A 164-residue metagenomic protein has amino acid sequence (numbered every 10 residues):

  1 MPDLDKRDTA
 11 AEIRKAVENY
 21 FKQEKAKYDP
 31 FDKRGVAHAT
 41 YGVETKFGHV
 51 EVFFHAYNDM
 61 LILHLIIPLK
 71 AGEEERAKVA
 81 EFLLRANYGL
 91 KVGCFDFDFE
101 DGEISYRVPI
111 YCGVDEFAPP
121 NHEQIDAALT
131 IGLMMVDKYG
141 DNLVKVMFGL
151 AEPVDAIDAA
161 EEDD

Functional and structural regions predicted by a protein language model:
M1-Y20: Terminal, regulation- and interaction-focused segments at domain boundaries
N19, Q23-G48, F54-L63, P68: Ser/Thr-rich, low-complexity intrinsically disordered terminal regions
I66-S105: Short, internal acidic amphipathic alpha-helical interface segments that mediate docking to partner proteins
E103-Y111, D126: Amphipathic protein-protein interaction modules
V114-A128: A short acidic/glycine-rich loop-to-helix N-cap element
Q124-I131, M135, A159: Glycine-rich, aromatic-bearing surface loops/beta-hairpins
T130-G149: Mixed-charge, glycine-accented linear interaction segment located at domain edges/termini
L143-D164: Short, highly charged C-terminal tails/helix-capping segments
